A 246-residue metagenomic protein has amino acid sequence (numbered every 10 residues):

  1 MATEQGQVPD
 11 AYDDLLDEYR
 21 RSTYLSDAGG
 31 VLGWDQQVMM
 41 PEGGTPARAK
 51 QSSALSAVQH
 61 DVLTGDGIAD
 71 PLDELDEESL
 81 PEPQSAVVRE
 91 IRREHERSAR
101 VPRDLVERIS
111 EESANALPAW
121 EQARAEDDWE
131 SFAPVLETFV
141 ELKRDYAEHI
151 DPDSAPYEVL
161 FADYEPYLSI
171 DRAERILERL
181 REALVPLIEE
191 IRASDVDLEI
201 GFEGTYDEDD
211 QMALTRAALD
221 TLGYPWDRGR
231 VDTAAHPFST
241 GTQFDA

Functional and structural regions predicted by a protein language model:
M1-E165: A well-structured
E112-D245: Contiguous, non-catalytic segments that form substrate-binding/exosite surfaces or channel walls
